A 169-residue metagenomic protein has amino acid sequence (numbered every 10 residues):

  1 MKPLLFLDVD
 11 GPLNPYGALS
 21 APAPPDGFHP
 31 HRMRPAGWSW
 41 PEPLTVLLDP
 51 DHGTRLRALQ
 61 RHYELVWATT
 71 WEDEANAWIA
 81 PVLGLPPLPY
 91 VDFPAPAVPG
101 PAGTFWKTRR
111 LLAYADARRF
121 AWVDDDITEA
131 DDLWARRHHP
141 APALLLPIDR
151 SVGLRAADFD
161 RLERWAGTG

Functional and structural regions predicted by a protein language model:
M1-P99, G167: Alpha-helical substrate-recognition element adjacent to the catalytic core
A77-G169: C-terminal cap/substrate-recognition subdomain and adjoining C-terminal extension of metal-dependent phosphatase-like
